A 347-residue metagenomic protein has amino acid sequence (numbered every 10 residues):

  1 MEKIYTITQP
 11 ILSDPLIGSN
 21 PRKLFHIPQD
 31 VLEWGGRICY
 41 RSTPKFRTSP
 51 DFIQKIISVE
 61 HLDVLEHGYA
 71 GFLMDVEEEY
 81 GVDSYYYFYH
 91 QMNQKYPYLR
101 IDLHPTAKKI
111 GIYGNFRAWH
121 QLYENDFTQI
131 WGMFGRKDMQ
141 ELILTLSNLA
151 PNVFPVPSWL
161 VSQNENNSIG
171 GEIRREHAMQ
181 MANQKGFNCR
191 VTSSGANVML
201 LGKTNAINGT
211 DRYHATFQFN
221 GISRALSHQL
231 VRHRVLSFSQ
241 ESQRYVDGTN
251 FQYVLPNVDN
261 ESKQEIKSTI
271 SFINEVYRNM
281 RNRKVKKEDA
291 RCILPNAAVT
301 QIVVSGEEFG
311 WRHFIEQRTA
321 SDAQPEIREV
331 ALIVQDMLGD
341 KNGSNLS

Functional and structural regions predicted by a protein language model:
M1-S347: Family-specific signature for flavin-dependent thymidylate synthase
